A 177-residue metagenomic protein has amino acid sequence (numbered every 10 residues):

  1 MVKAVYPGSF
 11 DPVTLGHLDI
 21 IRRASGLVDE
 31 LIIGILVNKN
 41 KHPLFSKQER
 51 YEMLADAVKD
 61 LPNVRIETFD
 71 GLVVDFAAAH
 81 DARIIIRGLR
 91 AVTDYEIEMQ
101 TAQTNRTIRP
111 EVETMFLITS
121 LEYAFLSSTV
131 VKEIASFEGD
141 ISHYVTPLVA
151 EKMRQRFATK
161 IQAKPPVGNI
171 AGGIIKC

Functional and structural regions predicted by a protein language model:
M1-C177: Nucleotidyltransferase catalytic core that binds NTPs
